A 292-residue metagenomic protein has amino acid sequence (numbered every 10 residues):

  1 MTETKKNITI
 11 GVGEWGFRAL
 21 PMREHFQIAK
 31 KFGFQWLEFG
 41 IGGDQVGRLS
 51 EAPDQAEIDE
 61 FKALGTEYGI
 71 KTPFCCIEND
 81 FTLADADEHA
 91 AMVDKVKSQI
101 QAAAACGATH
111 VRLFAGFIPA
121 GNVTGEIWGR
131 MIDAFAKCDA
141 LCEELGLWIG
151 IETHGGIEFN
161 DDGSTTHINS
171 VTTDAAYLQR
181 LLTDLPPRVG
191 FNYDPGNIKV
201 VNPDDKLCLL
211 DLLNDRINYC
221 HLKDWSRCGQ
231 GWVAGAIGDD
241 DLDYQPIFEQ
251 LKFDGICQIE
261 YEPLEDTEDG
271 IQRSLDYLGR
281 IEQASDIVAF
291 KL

Functional and structural regions predicted by a protein language model:
M1-G11, R18-Q35, D59, T66 (+4 more regions): Histidine-acidic metal/acid-base catalytic patches
T2-G13, T72-L83, F117-I118: N-terminal small/glycine-rich loop or linker at the start of catalytic domains across soluble metabolic enzymes
G16-R18, I41-G43, E78-F81, A115-P119 (+4 more regions): Active-site-proximal loop/turn and secondary-structure-junction residues that shape catalytic pockets, frequently
E24, A63-Y68, T82-Y193, V200-P203 (+1 more regions): Active-site acidic/histidine proton-transfer and metal-coordination neighborhood in alpha/beta enzyme cores
E38, F74-C76, R112, G150 (+2 more regions): Conserved beta-strand positions in the central sheet of alpha/beta enzyme cores
G40-K62, I118-N122: Glycine-rich, proline-tolerant flexible connector loops at the mouths of alpha/beta enzymes
G47-A52, E88-H89, H167-I168, V233-G238: Short glycine-enriched, charge-decorated loop/helix-capping segments at active-site entrances that position
R48-Q55, D85-H89, V123-T124, E268-D269: Metal-dependent catalytic neighborhoods of phosphoester/phosphodiester hydrolases
